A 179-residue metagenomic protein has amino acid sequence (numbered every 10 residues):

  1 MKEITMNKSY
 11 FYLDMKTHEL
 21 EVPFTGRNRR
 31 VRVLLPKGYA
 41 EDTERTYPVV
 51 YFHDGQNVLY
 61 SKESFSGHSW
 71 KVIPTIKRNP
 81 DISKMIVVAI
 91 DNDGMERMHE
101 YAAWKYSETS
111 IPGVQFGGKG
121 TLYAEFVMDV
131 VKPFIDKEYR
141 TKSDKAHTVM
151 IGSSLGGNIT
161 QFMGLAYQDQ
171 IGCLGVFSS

Functional and structural regions predicted by a protein language model:
K2-S179: Non-catalytic cap/lid and distal C-terminal segments of serine-dependent acyl enzymes
